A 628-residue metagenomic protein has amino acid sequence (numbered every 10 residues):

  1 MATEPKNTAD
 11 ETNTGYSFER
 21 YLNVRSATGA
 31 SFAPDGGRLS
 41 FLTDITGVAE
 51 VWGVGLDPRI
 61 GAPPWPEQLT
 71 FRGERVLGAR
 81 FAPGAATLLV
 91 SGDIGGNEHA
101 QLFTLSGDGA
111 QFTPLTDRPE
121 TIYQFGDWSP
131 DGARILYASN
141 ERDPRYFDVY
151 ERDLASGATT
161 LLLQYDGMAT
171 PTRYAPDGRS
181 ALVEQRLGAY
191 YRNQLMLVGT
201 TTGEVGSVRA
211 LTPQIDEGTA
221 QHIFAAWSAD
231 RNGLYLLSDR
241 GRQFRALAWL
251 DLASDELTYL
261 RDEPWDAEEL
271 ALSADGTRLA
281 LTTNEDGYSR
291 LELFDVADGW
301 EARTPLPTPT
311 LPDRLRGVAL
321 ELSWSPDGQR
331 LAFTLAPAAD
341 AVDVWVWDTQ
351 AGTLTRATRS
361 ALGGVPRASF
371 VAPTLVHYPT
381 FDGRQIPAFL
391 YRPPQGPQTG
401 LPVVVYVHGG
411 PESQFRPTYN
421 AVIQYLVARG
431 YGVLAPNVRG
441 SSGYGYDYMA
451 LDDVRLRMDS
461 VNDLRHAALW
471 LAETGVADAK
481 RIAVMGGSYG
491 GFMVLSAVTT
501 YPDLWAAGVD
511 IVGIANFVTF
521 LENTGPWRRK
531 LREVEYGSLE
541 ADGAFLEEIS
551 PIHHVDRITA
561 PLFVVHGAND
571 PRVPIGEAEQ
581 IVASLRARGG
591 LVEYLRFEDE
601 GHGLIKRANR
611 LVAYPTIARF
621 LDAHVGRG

Functional and structural regions predicted by a protein language model:
M1-A27, V54-L77, G95, L105-I122 (+10 more regions): Multi-bladed beta-propeller domains
G15-W52: Beta-strand-rich domains and repeat architectures in extracellular enzymes and scaffolds, especially beta-propellers
A30-R38, A79-T87, G126-R134, T172-S180 (+4 more regions): Blade-terminus and WD-like Trp-Asp/Gly-His loop motifs, strongest in beta-propeller folds
D44-A49, G95-A100, E141-F147, G188-N193 (+3 more regions): Short, solvent-exposed loop/turn segments at conserved positions within beta-propeller repeat blades
S323-W324, Q329-Q350, A515: Structured, non-catalytic alpha/beta "coupling" segments that mediate domain-domain communication and provide generic
R359-K480, G487-S488, A515, F520-K530: Cap/lid segment of the alpha/beta-hydrolase catalytic domain
P436-G628: Active-site-proximal cap/loop segments of hydrolase catalytic domains
